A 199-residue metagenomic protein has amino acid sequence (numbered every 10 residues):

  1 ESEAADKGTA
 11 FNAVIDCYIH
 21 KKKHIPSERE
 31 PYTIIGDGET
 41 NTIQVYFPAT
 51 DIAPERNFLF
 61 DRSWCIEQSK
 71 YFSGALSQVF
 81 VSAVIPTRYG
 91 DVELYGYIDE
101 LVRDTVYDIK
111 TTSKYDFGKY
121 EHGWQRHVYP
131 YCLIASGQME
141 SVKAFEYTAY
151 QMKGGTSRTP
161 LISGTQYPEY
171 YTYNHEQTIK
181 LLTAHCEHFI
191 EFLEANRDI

Functional and structural regions predicted by a protein language model:
E1-Y97, T156: Metal-dependent nuclease catalytic cores that hydrolyze phosphodiester bonds in DNA/RNA, characterized by
E3, Y115-G123: Active-site metal-coordination segments of metallo-dependent hydrolases
F11-N12, G96-Y115, Y129: Conserved catalytic cores of phosphodiester-cleaving nucleases, focusing on short active-site segments
D16-K23, T111-Y115, L133-Q138: Hydrophobic/aromatic-lined pockets within catalytic cores
E55, A135-I199: Metal-dependent nuclease catalytic regions and adjoining charged, substrate-binding loops involved in nucleic-acid end
V81, K110-T111, A149: Short, structured patches in soluble enzyme cores that scaffold and shape functional sites
H122-I134: An active-site-proximal "capping" alpha-helix that borders the catalytic cofactor pocket
